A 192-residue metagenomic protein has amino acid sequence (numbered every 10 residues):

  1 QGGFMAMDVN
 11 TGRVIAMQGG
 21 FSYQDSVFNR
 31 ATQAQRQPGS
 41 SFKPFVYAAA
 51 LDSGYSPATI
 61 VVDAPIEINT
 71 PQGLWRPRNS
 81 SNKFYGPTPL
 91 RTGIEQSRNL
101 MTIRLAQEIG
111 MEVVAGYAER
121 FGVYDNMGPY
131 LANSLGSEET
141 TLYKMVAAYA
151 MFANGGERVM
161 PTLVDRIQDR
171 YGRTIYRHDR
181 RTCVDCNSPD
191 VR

Functional and structural regions predicted by a protein language model:
Q1-Q24, D165-D169: A short, well-structured edge-of-sheet supersecondary motif
V9, Y23-D25, L51-T59, Y124-N126 (+1 more regions): Secondary-structure transition/capping motifs at alpha-helix termini and the adjoining loop/turn into the next element
T11-G12, Q35-D63, G93, A148-F152: Active-site SXXK
V14-D25, V113-M127: Active-site-adjacent bridging/hinge elements
Y23-A34: A short, polar/charged loop-to-alpha-helix boundary motif
A49, S53, Q96, R104-E108 (+2 more regions): Generic, well-ordered alpha-helical scaffold segments in large soluble proteins
Y55-V114, Y130, R158, R170-R192: Conserved catalytic neighborhood of penicillin-recognizing serine enzymes
R120-I175, C183: Active-site-proximal helix/loop microenvironment of the serine DD-peptidase/beta-lactamase transpeptidase fold
